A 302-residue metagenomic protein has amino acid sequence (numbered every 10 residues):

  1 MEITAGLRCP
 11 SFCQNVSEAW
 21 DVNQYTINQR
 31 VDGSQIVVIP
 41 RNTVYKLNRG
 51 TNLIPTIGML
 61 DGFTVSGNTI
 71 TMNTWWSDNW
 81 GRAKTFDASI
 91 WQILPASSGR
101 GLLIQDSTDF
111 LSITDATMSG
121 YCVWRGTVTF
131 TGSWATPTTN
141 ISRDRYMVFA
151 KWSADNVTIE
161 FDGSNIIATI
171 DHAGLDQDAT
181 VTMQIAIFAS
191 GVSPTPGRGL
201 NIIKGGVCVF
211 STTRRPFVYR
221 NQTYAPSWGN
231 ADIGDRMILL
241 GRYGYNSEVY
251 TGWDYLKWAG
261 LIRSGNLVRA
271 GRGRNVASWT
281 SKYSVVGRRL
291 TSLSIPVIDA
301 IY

Functional and structural regions predicted by a protein language model:
M1-N52, G58-F63, N68-T136, H172-W253 (+1 more regions): Extracellular receptor-binding modules and their adjoining Ser/Thr/Gly/Asp/Asn-rich linkers
L60-V65, I159, A259-L261: Assembly/interface hotspot detector across virion components, adhesins/toxins, and nucleic-acid enzymes
N68-M72, I166-A168, L267-V268: Hydrophobic residues embedded in beta-strands of well-ordered beta-sheets
L111-G120, F149-W152, I159-F161: Short secondary-structure transition "cap/hinge" sites
V123, D144-M147, N165-I166: Short, hydrophobic/aromatic-rich segments at coil-to-beta transitions
T131-S153: The feature marks the first
V157-Q177: Function-critical acidic carboxylates
L256-R272: Long, low-complexity, charged/polar intrinsically disordered accessory regions
